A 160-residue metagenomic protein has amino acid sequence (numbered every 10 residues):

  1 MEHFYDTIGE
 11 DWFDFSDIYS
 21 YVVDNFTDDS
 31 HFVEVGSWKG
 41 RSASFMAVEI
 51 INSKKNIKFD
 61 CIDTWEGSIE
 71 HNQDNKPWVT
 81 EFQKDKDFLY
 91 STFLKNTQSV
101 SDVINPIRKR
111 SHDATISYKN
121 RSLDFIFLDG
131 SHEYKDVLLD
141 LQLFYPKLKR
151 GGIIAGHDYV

Functional and structural regions predicted by a protein language model:
E2-V160: S-adenosylmethionine/decaboxylated-SAM
